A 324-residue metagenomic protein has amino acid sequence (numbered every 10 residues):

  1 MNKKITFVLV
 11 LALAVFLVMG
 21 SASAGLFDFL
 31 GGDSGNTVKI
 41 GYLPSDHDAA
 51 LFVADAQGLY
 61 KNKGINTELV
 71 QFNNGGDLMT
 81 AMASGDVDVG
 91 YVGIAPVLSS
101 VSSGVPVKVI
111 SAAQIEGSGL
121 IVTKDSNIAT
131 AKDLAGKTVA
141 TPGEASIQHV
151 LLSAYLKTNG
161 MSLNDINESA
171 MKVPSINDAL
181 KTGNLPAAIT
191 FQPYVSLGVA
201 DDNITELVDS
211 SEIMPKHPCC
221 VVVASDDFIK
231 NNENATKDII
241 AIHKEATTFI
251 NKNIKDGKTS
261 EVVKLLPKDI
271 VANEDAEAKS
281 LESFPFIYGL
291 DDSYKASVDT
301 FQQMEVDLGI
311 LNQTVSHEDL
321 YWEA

Functional and structural regions predicted by a protein language model:
M1-L30: Secretory targeting signatures
G32-S162, N167-A170, P186-Q192, T205-L207 (+1 more regions): Short, glycine-/small- and polar/acidic-enriched structural segments that line small-molecule recognition paths
P44, Q71-G75, T141, A145-H149 (+7 more regions): Solvent-exposed, acidic/flexible segments
A49-V53, Q57-G58, T80, S84 (+13 more regions): Solvent-exposed, polar/charged alpha-helical surfaces in well-ordered, non-transmembrane soluble domains, broadly
I94-P96, S126, S169, P174-L266: Pocket-lining segment of extracytoplasmic ligand-binding domains
K230-I310: Secondary-structure end/capping motifs
Q302-A324: Conserved C-terminal helix/tail region of periplasmic/extracytoplasmic solute-binding proteins
